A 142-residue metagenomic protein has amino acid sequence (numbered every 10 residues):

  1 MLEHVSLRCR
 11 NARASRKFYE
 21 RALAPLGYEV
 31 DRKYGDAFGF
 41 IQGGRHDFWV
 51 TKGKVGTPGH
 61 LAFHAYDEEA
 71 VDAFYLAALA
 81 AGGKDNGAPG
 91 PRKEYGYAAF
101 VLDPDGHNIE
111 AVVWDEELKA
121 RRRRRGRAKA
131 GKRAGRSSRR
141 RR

Functional and structural regions predicted by a protein language model:
E3-N11, K54-L79, Y97-L102: Vicinal oxygen chelate
L7-H46: Core segments of cupin and vicinal oxygen chelate
S15-Y19, A78, G106: Conserved active-site tyrosine of GNAT-family acetyltransferases
R21-L26, F74-A77, A81: Generic non-transmembrane alpha-helical segments
D36, D67, D105: A generic "binding-loop/recognition-motif" signal
G39-G44, K52-G53, V101-P104: Active-site beta-strand termini and strand-to-loop segments that position acidic
L79-R142: Vicinal oxygen chelate
